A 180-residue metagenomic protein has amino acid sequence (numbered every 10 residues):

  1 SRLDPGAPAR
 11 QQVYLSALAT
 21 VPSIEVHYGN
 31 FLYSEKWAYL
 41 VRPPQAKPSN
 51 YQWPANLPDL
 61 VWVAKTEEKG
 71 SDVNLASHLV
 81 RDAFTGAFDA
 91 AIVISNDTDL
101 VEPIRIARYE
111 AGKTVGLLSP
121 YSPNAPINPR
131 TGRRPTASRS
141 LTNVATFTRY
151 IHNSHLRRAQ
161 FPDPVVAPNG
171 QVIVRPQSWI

Functional and structural regions predicted by a protein language model:
S1, S95, S119: Short beta-strand/turn micro-motifs composed of small residues that flank or help shape donor/cofactor-binding pockets
S1-A87, P129-P176: A charged nuclease-like catalytic/ligand-binding cleft shared by nucleic-acid processing domains
E25-H27, I92, G116: A structural signal for isolated positions on well-ordered beta-strands in alpha/beta enzyme cores
L32-K36, D99-L100, S122-A125: Short, catalytically relevant binding-site loops at active-site mouths
T85, A90-N96, E102-G112: Extended serine/threonine-enriched, polar tracts that run as long, contiguous segments within proteins
V101-P103, N124-N128, R158-Q160: Short active-site-adjacent structural elements
R105-A125: VWA/integrin I-like adhesion module and closely mimicked acidic/polar interface patches used
